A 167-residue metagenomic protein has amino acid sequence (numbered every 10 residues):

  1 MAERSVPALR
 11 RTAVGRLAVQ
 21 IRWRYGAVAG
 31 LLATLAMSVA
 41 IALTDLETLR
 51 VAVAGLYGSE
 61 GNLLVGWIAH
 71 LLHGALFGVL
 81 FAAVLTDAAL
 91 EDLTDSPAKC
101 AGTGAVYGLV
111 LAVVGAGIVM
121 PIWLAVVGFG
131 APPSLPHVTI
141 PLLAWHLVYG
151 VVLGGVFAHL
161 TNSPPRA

Functional and structural regions predicted by a protein language model:
M1, L72-L80, W145-F157: Hydrophobic cores of alpha-helical transmembrane segments in multi-pass inner/ER membrane proteins, independent
M1-L31, D92-A98, A105, V156-A167: Haloarchaeal acidic low-complexity proteome signature biased toward cell-envelope/secretome components but also
A33-E47: Alpha-helical transmembrane segments of multi-pass membrane proteins
D45-G61: Membrane-interface interhelical connector segments
Y57-A75: Interfacial helix-start motif at the membrane-water boundary
G78-D95: Membrane-helix interface/capping segments
G102-V126: Hydrophobic alpha-helical transmembrane segments of integral membrane proteins
P133-Y149: Individual transmembrane alpha-helices with interfacial aromatic-anchor signatures
